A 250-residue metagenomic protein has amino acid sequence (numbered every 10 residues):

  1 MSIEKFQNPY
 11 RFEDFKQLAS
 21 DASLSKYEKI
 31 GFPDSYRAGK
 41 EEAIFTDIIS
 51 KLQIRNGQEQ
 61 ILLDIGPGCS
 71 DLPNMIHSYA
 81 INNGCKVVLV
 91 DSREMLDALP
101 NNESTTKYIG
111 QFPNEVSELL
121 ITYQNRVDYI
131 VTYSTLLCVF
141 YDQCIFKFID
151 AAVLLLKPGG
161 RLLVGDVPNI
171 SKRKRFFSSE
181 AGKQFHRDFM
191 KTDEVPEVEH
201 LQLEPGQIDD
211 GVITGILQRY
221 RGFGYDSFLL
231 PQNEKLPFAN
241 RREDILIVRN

Functional and structural regions predicted by a protein language model:
Q17-L52: Class I SAM-dependent methyltransferase Rossmann-like catalytic core, especially the SAM/SAH-binding loop
E59-G68: Conserved class I S-adenosyl-L-methionine
C69-V116: Class I SAM-dependent methyltransferase SAM/SAH-binding core
V131: A conserved beta-strand element that flanks and buttresses the S-adenosyl-L-methionine
C138-A151: A short, conserved alpha-helix within the catalytic core of class I
F140, L156-K157: Helix-to-beta-strand junctions that scaffold the AdoMet/dcAdoMet cofactor pocket in Class I SAM-dependent enzymes
G159-V167: Conserved beta-strand signature within the Rossmann-like core of class I S-adenosyl-L-methionine
P168-Y220, D226, P231-E234: C-terminal alpha-helical "lid/dimerization" subdomain adjacent to the S-adenosyl-L-methionine
